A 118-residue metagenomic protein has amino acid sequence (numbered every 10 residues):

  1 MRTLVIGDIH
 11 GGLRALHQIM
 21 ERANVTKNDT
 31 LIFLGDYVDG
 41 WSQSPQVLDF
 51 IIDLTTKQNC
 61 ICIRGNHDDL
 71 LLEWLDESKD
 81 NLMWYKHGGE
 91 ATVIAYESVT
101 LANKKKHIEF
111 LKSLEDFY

Functional and structural regions predicted by a protein language model:
M1-F50: N-terminal active-site segment of His-dependent metallophosphoesterases
W41-Y118: Active-site neighborhood of divalent metal-dependent phosphoester bond hydrolases
